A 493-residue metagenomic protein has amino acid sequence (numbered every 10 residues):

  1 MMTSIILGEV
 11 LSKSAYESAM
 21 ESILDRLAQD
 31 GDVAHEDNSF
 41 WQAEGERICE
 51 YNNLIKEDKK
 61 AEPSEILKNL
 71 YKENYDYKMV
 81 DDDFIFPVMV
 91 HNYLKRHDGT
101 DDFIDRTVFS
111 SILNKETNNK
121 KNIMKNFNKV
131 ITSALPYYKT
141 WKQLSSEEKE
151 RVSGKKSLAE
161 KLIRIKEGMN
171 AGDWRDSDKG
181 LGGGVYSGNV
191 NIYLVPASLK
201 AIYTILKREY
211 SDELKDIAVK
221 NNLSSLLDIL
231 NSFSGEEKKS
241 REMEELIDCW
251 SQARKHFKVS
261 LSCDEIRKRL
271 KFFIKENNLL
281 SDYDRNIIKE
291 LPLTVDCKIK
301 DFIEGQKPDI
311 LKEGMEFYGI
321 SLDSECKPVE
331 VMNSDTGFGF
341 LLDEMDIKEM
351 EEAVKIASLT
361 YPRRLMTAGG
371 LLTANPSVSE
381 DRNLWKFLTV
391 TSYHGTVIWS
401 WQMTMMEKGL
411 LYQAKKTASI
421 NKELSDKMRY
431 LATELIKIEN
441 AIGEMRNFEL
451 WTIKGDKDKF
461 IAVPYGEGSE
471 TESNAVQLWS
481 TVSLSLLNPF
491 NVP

Functional and structural regions predicted by a protein language model:
M1-P493: Acidic, mature catalytic/reactive cores of soluble proteins
